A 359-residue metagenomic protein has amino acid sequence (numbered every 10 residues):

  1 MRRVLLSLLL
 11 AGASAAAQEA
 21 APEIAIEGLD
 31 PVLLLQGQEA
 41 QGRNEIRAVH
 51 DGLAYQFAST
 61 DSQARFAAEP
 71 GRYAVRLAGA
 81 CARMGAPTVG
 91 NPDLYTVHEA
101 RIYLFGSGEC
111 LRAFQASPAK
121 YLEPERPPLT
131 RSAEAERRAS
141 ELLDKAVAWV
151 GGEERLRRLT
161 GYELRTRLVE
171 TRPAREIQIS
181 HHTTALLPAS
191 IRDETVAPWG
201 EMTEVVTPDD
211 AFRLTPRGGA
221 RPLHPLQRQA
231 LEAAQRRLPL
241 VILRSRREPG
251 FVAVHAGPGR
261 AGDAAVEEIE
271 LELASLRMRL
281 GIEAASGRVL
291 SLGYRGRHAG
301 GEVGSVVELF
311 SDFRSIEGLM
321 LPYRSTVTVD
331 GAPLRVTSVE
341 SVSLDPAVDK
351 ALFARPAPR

Functional and structural regions predicted by a protein language model:
V4-A13: Sec-dependent N-terminal signal peptides
Q18-E141: Charged, low-complexity intrinsically disordered segments
D51-L53, H98-R101, R158-G161, H182-R192 (+5 more regions): Short, solvent-exposed coil/turn segments at beta-strand boundaries
G52, A100, A174, P198-W199 (+4 more regions): Glycine-centered tight beta-turn/hairpin loop motif at sheet-sheet or coil-to-beta transitions
A82, T88, L129-A148, D210-R277 (+4 more regions): Flexible, processing/modification-adjacent segments and terminal tails in exported/periplasmic/extracellular proteins
N91-E123, D210, S315-L344, R355: A short, solvent-exposed beta-edge/loop patch
E141-G219: N-terminal mature ectodomain segment of secretory-pathway/periplasmic proteins
G262-A357: Gly/Pro-enriched, hydrophobic low-complexity segments that function as extracytoplasmic propeptides/linkers
